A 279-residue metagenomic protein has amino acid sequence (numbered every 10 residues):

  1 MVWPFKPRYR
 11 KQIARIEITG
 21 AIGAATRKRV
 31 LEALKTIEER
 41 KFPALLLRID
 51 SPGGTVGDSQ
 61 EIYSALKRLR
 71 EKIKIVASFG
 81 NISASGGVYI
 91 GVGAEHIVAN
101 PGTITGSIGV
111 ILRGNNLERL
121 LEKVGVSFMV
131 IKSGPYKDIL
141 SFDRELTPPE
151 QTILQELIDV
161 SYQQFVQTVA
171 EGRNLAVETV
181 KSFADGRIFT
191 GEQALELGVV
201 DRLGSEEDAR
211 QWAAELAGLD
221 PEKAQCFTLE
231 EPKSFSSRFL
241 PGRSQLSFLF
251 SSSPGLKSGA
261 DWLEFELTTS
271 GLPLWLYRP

Functional and structural regions predicted by a protein language model:
M1-S85, V92-N100, I111-P279: N-terminal organellar transit peptides
